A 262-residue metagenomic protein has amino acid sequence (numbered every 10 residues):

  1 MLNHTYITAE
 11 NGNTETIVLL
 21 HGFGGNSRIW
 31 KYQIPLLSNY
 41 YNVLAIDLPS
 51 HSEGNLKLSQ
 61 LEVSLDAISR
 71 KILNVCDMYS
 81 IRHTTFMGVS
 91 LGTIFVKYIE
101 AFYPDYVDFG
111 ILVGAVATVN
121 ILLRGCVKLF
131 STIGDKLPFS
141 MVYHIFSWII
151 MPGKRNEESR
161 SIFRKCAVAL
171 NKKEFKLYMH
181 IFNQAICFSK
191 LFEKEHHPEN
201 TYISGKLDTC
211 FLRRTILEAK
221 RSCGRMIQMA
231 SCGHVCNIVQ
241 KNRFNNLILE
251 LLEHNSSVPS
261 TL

Functional and structural regions predicted by a protein language model:
M1-I17, N39-N42, D77, R82 (+2 more regions): Alpha/beta-hydrolase fold catalytic core
I7-L56: Conserved HGGG/HGGXW glycine-rich cap/lid loop of the alpha/beta-hydrolase fold
L44-M87, N246: Active-site loop/oxyanion-hole signature of alpha/beta-hydrolase fold enzymes
G88-G92, V96: Gly/Ala-rich beta-loop-alpha elbow adjacent to hydrolase catalytic centers
A101-F102, V107-L137: Flexible "cap/lid" loop of the alpha/beta hydrolase fold
I121-L123, S140-E195: Conserved alpha/beta-hydrolase catalytic His-Asp/Glu region
N200-C232, I238: Conserved loop-alpha-helix segment in the C-terminal half of the alpha/beta-hydrolase fold that carries the catalytic
G224-L262: Catalytic active-site module of serine/aspartate enzymes centered on a nucleophile-bearing elbow/loop
